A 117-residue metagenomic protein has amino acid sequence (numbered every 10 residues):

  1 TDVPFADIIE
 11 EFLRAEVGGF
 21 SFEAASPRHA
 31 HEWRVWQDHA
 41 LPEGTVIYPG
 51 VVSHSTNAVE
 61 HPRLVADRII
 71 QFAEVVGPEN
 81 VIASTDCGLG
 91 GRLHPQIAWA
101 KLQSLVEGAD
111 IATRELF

Functional and structural regions predicted by a protein language model:
T1-F117: Domain-level signal for soluble alpha/beta catalytic cores
